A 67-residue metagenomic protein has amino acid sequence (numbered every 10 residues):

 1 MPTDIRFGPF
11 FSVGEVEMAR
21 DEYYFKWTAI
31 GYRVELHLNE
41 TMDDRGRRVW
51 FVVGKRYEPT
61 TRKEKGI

Functional and structural regions predicted by a protein language model:
M1-I5, F10-H37: A short, charged, amphipathic alpha-helix used as a generic interaction element across diverse proteins
M1-I5, L38-I67: Short aromatic-glycine-(Arg/Gly/Cys) micro-motifs in beta-strand/loop hairpins
